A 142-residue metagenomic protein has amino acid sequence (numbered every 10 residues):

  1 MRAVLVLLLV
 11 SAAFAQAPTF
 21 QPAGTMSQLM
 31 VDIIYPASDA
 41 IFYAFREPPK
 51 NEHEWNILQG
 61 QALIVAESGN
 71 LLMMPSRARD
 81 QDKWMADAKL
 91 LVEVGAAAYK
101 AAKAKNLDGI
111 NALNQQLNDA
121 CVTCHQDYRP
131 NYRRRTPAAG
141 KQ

Functional and structural regions predicted by a protein language model:
M1-A3, C124: A generic membrane alpha-helix/interface feature
A3-A12: Sec-dependent N-terminal signal peptides
Q16-Q142: Sequence context surrounding c-type heme c attachment/ligation sites in exported
